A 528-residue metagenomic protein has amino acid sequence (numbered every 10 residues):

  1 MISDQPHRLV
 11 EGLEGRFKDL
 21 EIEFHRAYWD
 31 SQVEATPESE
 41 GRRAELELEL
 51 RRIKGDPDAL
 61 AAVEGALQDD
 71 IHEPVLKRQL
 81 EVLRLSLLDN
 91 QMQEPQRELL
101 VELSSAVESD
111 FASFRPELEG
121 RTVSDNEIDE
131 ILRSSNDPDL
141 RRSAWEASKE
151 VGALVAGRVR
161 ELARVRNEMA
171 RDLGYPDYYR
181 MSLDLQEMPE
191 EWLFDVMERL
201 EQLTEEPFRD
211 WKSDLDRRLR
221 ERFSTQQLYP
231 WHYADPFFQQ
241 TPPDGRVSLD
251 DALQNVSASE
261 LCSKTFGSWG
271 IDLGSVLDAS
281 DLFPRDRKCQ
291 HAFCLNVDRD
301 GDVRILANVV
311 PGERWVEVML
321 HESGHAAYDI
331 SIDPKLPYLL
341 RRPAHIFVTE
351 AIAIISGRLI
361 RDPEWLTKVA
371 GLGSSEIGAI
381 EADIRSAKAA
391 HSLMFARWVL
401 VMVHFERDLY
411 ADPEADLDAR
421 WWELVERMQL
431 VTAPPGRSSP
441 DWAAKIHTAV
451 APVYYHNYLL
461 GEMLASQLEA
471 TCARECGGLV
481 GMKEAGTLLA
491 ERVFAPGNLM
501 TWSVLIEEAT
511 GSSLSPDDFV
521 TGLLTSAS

Functional and structural regions predicted by a protein language model:
M1-L154, V453: N-terminal helix-rich structural modules
M1-P6, P37-E40, E81-V82, D177-R180 (+6 more regions): C-terminal, non-catalytic "cap/extension" segments appended to globular domains
S39-L50, G55-A59, L183, E187 (+6 more regions): Extended, well-ordered alpha-helical scaffold/bundle regions in very large, multi-domain proteins
E119-E130, S134, E146, R160-L306 (+1 more regions): Active-site-proximal, well-structured secondary-structure segments within enzyme catalytic domains
A144-V151, L183, E190, T241-D251 (+6 more regions): Glycine- and acidic
M197-E206, P343-A379: Post-HExxH zinc-binding segment in Zn-dependent metallohydrolases
D281-Q290, L340-E350: Beta-rich nucleic-acid/ligand-interaction surfaces
P311-I330, E350-I354: Active-site recognition of the HExxH zinc-binding catalytic motif
